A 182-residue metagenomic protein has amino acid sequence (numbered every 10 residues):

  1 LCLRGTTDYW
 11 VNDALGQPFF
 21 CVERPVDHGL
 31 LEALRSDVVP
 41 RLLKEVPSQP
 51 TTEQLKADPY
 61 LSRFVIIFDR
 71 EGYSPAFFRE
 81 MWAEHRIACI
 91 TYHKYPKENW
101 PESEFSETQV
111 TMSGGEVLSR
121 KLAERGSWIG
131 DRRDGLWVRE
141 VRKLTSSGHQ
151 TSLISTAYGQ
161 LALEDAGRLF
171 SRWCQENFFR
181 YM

Functional and structural regions predicted by a protein language model:
L1, G16, R63-G72, C89 (+2 more regions): Short, conserved catalytic/metal-binding motifs centered on acidic residues
C2-K56, H149-S152: Electropositive, glycine- and tryptophan-enriched low-complexity nucleic-acid-binding patches
A14, S36, P40, K44-P47 (+4 more regions): Extended, regular secondary-structure scaffolds
F20, R79, A83-F178: An anionic, glycine-rich sequence signature occurring as long contiguous blocks
V26, V65-D69, A166-F170: Conserved aromatic-histidine-acidic binding/catalytic patches
V26-G29, E71-P75, Q160: Short acidic, S/G/P-rich loop/turn micro-motifs used as interaction or catalytic elements
I67-P75, Y95-E98: Acidic, metal-coordinating catalytic cores used for nucleic-acid/nucleotide bond scission and strand-transfer chemistry
